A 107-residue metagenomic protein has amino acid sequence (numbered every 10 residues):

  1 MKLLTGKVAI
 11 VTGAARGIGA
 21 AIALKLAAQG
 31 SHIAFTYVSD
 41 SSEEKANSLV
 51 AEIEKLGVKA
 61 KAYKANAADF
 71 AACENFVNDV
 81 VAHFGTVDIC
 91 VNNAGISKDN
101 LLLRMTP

Functional and structural regions predicted by a protein language model:
V8, G13-G17: Conserved glycine-rich cofactor-binding loop
G17, S39, S97-N100: Active-site beta-alpha loop architecture of Rossmann-like, nucleotide-cofactor-dependent enzymes
L26: Aromatic pocket-lining residues of Rossmann-like dinucleotide-binding sites
S31-N47: Conserved glycine-rich Rossmann-like NAD(P)H-binding loop of the short-chain dehydrogenase/reductase
E43, Y63-F76, P107: The beta1-alpha1 cofactor-binding region of Rossmann-like NAD(H)/NADP(H)-dependent oxidoreductases
L56-K59, D79-N92, K98: A glycine-rich helix->loop->beta "capping" turn within Rossmann-like NAD(P)(H)-dependent oxidoreductase domains
L101-L102, T106: Substrate-binding pocket helix/loop in short-chain dehydrogenase/reductase
